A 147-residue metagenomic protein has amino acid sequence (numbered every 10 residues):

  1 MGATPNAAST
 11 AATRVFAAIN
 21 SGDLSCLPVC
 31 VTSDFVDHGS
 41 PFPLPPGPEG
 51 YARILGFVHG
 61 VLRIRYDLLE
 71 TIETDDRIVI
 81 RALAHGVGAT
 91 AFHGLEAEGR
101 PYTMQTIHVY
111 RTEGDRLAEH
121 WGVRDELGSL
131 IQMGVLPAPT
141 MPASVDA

Functional and structural regions predicted by a protein language model:
M1-A147: C-terminal and inter-domain tail/linker signature
